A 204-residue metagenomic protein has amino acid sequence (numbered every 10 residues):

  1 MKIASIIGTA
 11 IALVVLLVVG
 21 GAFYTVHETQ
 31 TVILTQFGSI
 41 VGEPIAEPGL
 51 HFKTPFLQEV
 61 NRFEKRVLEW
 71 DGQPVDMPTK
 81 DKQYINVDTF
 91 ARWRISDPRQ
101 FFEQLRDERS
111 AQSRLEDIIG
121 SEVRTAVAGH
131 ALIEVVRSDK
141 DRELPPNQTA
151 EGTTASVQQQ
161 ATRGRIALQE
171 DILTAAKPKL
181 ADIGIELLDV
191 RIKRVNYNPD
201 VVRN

Functional and structural regions predicted by a protein language model:
K2-A4, A46-P55, T149-T154: A broad, low-specificity signal for short, low-complexity segments enriched in glycine/proline and polar/charged
K2-F23: Single-pass alpha-helical transmembrane signal-anchor segments
L13, E69-D71, T174: Short leucine-rich amphipathic alpha-helices used at interfaces
A22-A128: Hydrophobic membrane-anchoring helix/hairpin
I33, L168, V201-N204: Long, amphipathic coiled-coil
T79-D81, N86-V87, R92-W93, A111-N198: Amphipathic, coiled-coil-like alpha-helical scaffolding segments used for oligomerization/assembly
Q100-F101, N198-N204: Short acidic, Gly/Pro-enriched loop/turn segments at secondary-structure junctions
